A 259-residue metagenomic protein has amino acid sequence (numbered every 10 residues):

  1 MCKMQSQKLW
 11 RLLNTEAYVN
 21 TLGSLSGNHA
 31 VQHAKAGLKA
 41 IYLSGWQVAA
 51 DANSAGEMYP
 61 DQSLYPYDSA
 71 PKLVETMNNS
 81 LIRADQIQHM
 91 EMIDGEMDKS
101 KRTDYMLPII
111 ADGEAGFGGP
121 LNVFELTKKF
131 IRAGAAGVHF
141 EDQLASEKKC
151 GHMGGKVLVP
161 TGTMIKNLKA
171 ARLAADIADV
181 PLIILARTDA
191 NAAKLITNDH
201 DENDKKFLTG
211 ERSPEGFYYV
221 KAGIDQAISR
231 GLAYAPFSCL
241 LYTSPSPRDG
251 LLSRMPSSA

Functional and structural regions predicted by a protein language model:
M1-T21, I93-D104: N-terminal amphipathic alpha-helix/helix-capping segment at the start of soluble metabolic enzymes
C2, Y242-D249: Conserved small/polar residues in nucleotide/adenosyl-binding loops
N20-G23, I41-L43, I109-G113, V138-F140 (+2 more regions): Hydrophobic faces of well-ordered beta-strands that scaffold small-molecule active sites in alpha/beta enzyme cores
S26-A30, N122-T127, G223-L232: Short, acidic/polar
H33, D112, G134, A171 (+1 more regions): Conserved, mostly hydrophobic/aromatic
W46-V74, P120-L121, T127-K128, Q143-K166 (+1 more regions): Glycine-rich tight-turn/loop motif centered on a GG-T
M58-I109, K156-V180, R248: Alpha-helix-loop-beta-strand connector modules within alpha/beta enzyme cores
P247-D249, S253-A259: Positively charged, low-complexity/disordered segments
